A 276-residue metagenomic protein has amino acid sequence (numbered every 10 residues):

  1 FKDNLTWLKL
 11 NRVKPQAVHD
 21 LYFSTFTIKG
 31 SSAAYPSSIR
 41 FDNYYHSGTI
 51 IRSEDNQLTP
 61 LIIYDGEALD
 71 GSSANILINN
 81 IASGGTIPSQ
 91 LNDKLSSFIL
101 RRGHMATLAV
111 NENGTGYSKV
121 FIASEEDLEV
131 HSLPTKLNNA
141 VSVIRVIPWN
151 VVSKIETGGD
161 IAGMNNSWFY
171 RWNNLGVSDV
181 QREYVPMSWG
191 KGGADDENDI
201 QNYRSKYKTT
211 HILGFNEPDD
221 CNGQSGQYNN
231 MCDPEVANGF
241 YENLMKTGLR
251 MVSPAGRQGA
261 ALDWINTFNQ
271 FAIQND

Functional and structural regions predicted by a protein language model:
D3-I155, I161, G176-S178: Compact beta-sheet-dominated domain cores in extracellular/mature segments
L5, F23, V152, N166 (+4 more regions): A general structural motif
G66-E67, N111-E112, T157-A162, Y170-L175 (+4 more regions): Active-site-proximal beta-strand/loop segments in catalytic clefts of secreted hydrolases
N92, N138, G163, K206 (+1 more regions): Alpha-helix termination/capping residues and helix-transition junctions
R101, E112, F215, N243-T247 (+1 more regions): Structured segments of extracytoplasmic/periplasmic soluble domains in secreted or envelope-associated proteins
V152-I212: N-terminal carbohydrate-binding/catalytic regions of secreted carbohydrate-active enzymes
G176-N198, C232-D276: Noncatalytic carbohydrate-binding groove/subsite architecture in carbohydrate-active enzymes
T210-A237: Glycine/small-residue-rich loop that forms an oxyanion/phosphate-binding "nest" at active or ligand-binding sites
